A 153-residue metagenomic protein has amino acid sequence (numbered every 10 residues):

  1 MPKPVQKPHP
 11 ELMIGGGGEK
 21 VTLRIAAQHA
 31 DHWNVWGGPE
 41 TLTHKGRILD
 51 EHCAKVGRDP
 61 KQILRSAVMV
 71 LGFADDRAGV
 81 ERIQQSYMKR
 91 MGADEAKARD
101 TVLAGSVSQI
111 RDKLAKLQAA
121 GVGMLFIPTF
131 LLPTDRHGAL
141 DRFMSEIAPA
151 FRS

Functional and structural regions predicted by a protein language model:
M1-S153: Active-site-adjacent structural elements that line small-molecule/cofactor binding pockets in enzymes
